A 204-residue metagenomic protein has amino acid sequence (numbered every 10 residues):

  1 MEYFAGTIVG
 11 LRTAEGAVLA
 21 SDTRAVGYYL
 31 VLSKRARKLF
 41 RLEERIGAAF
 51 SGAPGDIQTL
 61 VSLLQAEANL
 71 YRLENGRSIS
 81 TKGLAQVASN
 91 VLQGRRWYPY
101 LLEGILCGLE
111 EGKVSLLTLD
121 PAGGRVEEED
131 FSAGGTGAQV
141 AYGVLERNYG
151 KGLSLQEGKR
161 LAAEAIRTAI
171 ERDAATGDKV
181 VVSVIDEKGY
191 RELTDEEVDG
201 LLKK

Functional and structural regions predicted by a protein language model:
M1-Y100, E127, F131-R160, A174-T176 (+1 more regions): Conserved short S/T/G-enriched processing/targeting/catalytic segments and their helical context
L11, L106-E110, S183-D186: Short hydrophobic alpha-helical segments used for membrane anchoring or interfacial signaling
L101-L106, D178-V180: A short glycine-rich, hydrophobically flanked beta-strand micro-motif that places a catalytic Asp/Glu for divalent metal
L106-A122: Acidic-glycine-rich active-site phosphate/pyrophosphate-binding loop
V114-T118, V182, Y190: Hydrophobic beta-strand positions in blades of beta-propellers and related beta-sheet-rich domains
I166-T176: Short arginine-rich
